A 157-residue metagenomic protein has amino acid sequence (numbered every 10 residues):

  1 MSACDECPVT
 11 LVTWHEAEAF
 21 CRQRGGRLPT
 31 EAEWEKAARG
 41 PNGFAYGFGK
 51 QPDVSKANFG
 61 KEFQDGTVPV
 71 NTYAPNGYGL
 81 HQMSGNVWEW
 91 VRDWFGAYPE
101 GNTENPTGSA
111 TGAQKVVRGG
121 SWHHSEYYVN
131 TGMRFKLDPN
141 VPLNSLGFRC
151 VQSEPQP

Functional and structural regions predicted by a protein language model:
M1-F135, P139-P142: Functional-site microenvironments in short loops/helix caps that host divalent-cation chemistry
N144-P157: Short, structured beta-strand segments at or near domain termini in extracellular proteins/domains
